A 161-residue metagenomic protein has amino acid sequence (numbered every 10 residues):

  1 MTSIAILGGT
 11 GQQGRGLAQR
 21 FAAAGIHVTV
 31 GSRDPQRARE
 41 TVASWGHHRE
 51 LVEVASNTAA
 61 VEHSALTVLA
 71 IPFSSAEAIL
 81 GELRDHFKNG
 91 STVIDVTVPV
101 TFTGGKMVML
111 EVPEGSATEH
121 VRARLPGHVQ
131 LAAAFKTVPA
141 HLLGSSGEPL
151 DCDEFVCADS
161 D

Functional and structural regions predicted by a protein language model:
M1-S44: NAD(P)+-binding Rossmann beta1-loop-alpha1 motif at the extreme N-terminus of oxidoreductases
T2, S91, C152: Nucleotide donor/acceptor-binding cores
I6-L7, L69, V156: Hydrophobic Val/Ile/Leu positions in short beta-strands of Rossmann-like dinucleotide-binding domains
T29, K106-E114, E119, S145-D161: Short beta-strand and adjoining strand-loop segment in the mid-core of the Rossmann-like NAD(P)-dependent dehydrogenase
H48-L51, A55-I94, P99-G105: Rossmann-like NAD(P)-binding element
P72-S75, T137-P139, S160-D161: Short beta->alpha connector loops
F102, V138-L143: Conserved catalytic-site region of short-chain dehydrogenase/reductase
P113-K136: Rossmann-fold dehydrogenase core element
